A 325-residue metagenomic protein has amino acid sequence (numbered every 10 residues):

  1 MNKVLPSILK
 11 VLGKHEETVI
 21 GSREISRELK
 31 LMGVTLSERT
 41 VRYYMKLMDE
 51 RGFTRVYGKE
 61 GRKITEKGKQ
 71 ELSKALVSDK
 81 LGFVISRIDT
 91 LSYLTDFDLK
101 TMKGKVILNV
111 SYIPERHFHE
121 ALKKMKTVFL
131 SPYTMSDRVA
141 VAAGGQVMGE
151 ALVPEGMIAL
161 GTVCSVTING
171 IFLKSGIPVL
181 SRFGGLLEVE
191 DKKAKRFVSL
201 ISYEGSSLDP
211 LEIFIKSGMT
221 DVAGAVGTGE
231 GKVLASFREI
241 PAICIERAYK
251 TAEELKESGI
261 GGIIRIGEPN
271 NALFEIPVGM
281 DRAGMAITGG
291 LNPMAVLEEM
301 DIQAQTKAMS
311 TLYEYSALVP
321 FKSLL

Functional and structural regions predicted by a protein language model:
M1-H15, V19-R39, Y43, T54-V56 (+4 more regions): Conserved mixed alpha/beta catalytic, RNA-binding, or beta-rich assembly cores of soluble enzyme, regulatory
L47, G52-F53: Short hinge/loop at the helix->beta-strand junction immediately C-terminal to the helix-turn-helix recognition helix
M48, A75-D79, M125: Alpha-helix boundary/capping residues
K69-Y93: Conserved segment of winged-helix/HTH DNA-binding domains
D89, T95, T101-K103: Extended, well-ordered protein cores
